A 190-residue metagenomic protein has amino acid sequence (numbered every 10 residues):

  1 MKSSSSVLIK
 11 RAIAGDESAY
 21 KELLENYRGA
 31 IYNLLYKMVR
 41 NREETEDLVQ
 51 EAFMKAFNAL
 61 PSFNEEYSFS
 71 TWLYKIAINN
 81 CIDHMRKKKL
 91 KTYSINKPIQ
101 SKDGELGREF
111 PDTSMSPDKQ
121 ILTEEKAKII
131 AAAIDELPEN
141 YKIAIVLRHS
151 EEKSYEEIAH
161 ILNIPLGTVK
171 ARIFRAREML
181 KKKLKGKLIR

Functional and structural regions predicted by a protein language model:
K2-S5, K91-Q120: Internal acidic/polar
V7-R11, I129-L137: Short amphipathic alpha-helical boundary/capping segments
I13-A14, R40, F53-S68, K87: Sigma70-family region 2
I13-E22, Y32-E51, L166, L188-R190: Short, charged helix-capping/linker segments at alpha-helix termini
N26-G29, K37-M38, V146-K153, N163: Short helix-capping/turn signature of helix-turn-helix
N33, D47-M54, Y67-N79: Structural recognition of an alpha-helix C-terminal capping motif at a helix-to-coil junction
P61-E65, I78-N96, R175: Arg/Lys-rich amphipathic alpha helix in sigma70-family domain 2
I78, I82, I130, Y141 (+3 more regions): DNA-recognition helix of helix-turn-helix
